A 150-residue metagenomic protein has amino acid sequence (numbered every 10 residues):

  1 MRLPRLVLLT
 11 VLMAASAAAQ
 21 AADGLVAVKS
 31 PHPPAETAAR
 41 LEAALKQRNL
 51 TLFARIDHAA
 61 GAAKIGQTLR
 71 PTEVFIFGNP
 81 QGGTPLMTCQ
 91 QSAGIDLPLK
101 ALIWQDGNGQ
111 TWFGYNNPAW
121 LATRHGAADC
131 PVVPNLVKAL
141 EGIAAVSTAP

Functional and structural regions predicted by a protein language model:
M1-V7: Bacterial N-terminal signal peptides that target proteins for export
L8-M13: Hydrophobic helical h-region of N-terminal Sec-dependent signal peptides in bacterial secretory/periplasmic proteins
A14-A18: N-terminal signal peptide c-region/cleavage motif recognized by signal peptidases
Q20-N49, A145: Terminal, regulation- and interaction-focused segments at domain boundaries
T37, L41, H58, V132 (+1 more regions): Stable alpha-helical elements in mature extracytoplasmic
E42, K46, L50-L99, I103: Compact, glycine-rich, soluble single-domain proteins
K100-G126, C130: Beta-strand/loop substructures that line and gate deep hydrophobic ligand-binding cavities in soluble
P118-P150: C-terminal partner/receptor-binding element of secreted or periplasmic proteins
